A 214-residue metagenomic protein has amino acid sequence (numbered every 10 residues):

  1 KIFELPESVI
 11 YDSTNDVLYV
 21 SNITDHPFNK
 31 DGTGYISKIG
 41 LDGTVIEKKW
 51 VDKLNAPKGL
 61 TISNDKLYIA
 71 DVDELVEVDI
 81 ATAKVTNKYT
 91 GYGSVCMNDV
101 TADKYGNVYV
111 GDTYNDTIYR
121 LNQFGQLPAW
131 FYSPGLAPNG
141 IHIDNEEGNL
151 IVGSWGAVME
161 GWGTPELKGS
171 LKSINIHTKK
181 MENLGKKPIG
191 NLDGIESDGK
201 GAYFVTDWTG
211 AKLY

Functional and structural regions predicted by a protein language model:
K1-L5, L41-T44: A short helix->beta-strand "capping" segment at the edge of beta-propeller domains
F3-N15, S21, H26, G32-T33 (+5 more regions): Beta-rich, blade/repeat-based domains predominating in secreted/periplasmic proteins but also intracellular
T24-F28, E74, N115-T117, G156-G161 (+1 more regions): Short glycine/acidic-enriched loop and turn motifs that connect beta-strands
G32-S37, E74-V76, T117-R120, S170-K172 (+1 more regions): A short loop-to-beta-strand structural motif that recurs across blades of beta-propeller domains
K38-D42, S63-D65, R120-Q126, H142-N149: Flexible "stalk/tail and boundary" regions
I39-T44, D79-K84, L121-Q126, N175-K179: Short loop/turn segments that connect beta-strands within beta-propeller blades
I46-V51, T86-T90, P128-P134, E182-K186: Beta-propeller fold detector
V72-Q123: Hydrophobic alpha-helical segments and helix pairs
